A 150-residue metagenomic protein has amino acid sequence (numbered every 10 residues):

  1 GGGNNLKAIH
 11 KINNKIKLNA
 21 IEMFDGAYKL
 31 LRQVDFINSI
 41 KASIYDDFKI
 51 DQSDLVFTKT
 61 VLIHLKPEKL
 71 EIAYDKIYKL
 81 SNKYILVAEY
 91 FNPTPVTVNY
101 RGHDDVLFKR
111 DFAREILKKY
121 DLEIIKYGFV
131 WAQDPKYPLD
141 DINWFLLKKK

Functional and structural regions predicted by a protein language model:
G1-Q52, E68-K150: Class I (Rossmann-like) S-adenosyl-L-methionine-dependent methyltransferase catalytic domain, capturing the SAM-binding
F57: A conserved beta-strand element that flanks and buttresses the S-adenosyl-L-methionine
I63-L65: A short His-aromatic
